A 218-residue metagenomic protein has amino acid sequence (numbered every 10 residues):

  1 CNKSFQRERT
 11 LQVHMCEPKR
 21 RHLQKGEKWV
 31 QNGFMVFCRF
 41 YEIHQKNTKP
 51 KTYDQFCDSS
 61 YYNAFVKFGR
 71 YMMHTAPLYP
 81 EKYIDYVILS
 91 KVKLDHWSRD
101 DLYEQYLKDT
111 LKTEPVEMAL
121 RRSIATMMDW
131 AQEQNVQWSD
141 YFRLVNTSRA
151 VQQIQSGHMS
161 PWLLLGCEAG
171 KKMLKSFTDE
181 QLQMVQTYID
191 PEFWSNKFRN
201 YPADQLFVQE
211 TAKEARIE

Functional and structural regions predicted by a protein language model:
C1-F34: C-terminal recognition-helix end and immediately following basic linker of small zinc-binding "finger" domains
R20, V30, F34, F56 (+5 more regions): A sequence-level detector of short, solvent-exposed, charge-rich linear segments
K25-G26, G33-F34, Y41-Q45, Y79-Y83 (+1 more regions): N-terminal low-complexity, intrinsically disordered segments
Q31-Y61: Domain-exit/linker segments immediately C-terminal to small folded modules
F40-I43, N47, Y71-L78, L89-K93 (+10 more regions): Surface-exposed polar/charged interaction patches
K49-D140: Extended alpha-helical scaffolding regions
W138-E218: Charge-dense, extended regions
